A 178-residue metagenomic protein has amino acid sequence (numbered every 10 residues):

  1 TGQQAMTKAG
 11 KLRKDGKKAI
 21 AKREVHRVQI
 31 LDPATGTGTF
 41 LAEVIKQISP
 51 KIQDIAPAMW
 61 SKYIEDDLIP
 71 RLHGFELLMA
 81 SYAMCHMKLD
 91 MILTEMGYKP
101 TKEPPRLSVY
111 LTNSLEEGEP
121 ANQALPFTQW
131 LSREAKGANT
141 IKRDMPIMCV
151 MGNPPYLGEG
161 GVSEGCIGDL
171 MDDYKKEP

Functional and structural regions predicted by a protein language model:
T1-P178: SAM-dependent methyltransferase catalytic region
